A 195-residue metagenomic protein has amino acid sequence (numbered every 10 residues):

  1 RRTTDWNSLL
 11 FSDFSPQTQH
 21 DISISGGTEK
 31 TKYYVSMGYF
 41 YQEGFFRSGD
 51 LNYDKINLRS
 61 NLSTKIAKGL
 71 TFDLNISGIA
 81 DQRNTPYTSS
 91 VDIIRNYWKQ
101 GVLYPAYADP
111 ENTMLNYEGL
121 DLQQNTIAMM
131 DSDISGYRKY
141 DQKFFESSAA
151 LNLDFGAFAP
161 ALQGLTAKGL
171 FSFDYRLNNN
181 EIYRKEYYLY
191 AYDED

Functional and structural regions predicted by a protein language model:
R2-G38, Q42-G49, N57-T126, G136-Q142 (+2 more regions): Flexible loop and strand-edge segments within Gram-negative outer membrane beta-barrel domains
V35-M37, L74, A149, A167-F171: Membrane-embedded beta-strand positions of outer-membrane beta-barrel proteins
N57, E146-A150: One-face residue pattern on beta-strands with alternating periodicity enriched for small/polar residues
N152-G156: Ser/Thr/Pro-rich, low-complexity mucin-like regions that serve as glycosylated stalks/linkers or repetitive adhesive
A159-A161: A short beta-turn/strand-edge loop motif at beta-sheet boundaries
L165-N179: Conserved beta-ketoacyl condensing-enzyme motif
K185-E194: Solvent-exposed, glycine/polar-rich loop segments of beta-barrel outer-membrane systems
